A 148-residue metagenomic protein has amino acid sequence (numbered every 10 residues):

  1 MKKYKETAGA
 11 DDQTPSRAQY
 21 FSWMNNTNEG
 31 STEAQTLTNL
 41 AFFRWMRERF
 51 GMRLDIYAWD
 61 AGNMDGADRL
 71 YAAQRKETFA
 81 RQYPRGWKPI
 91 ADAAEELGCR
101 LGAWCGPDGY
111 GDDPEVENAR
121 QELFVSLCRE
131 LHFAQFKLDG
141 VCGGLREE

Functional and structural regions predicted by a protein language model:
M1-D55: Carbohydrate-recognition beta-sandwich/jelly-roll modules in extracellular/periplasmic carbohydrate-active proteins
R53-E148: Aromatic- and carboxylate-enriched substrate-binding clefts and catalytic-loop regions of carbohydrate-active enzymes
